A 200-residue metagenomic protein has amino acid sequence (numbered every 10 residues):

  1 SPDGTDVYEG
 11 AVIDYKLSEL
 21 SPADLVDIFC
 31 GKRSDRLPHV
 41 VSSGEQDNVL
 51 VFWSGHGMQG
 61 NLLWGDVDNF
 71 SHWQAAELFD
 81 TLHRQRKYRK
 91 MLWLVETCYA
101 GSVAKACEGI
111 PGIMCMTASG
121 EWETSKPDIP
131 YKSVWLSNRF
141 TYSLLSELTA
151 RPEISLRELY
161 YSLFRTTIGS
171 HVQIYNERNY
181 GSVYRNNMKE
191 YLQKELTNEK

Functional and structural regions predicted by a protein language model:
S1-K200: Cysteine endopeptidase catalytic domains of the caspase/legumain-like
